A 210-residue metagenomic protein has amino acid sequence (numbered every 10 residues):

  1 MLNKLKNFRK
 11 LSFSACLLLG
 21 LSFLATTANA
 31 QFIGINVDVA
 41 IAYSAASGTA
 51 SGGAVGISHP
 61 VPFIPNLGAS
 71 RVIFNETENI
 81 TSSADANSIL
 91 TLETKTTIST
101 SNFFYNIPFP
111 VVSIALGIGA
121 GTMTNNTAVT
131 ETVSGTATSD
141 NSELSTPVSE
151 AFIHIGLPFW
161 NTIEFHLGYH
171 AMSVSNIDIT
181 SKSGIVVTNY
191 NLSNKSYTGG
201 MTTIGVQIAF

Functional and structural regions predicted by a protein language model:
M1-F32: Cleavable N-terminal export/targeting peptides
T27-D85, P110, T203-A209: Short glycine/proline- and aromatic-enriched beta-strand/turn motifs that initiate or cap beta-hairpins
I41, G53-V61, S101-F109, I118-A120 (+3 more regions): Residues on the lipid-exposed face of transmembrane beta-strands in outer-membrane beta-barrel proteins
Y43-S47, I57, I89-K95, N106 (+3 more regions): Outer-membrane beta-barrel proteins
A45-G53, V72, T77-T91, N125-S139 (+2 more regions): Outer-membrane beta-barrel translocator domains and adjoining extracellular loop/strand segments of Gram-negative
G48-G52, T96-T100, T146-V148, Y197-M201: Membrane-spanning beta-strands of outer-membrane beta-barrel proteins
F74-G119: Mid-chain, structured segments of secreted extracytoplasmic proteins
T77-S82, A151, G156-F210: Predominantly the C-terminal beta-signal and adjacent terminal strand-loop region of outer-membrane beta-barrel
